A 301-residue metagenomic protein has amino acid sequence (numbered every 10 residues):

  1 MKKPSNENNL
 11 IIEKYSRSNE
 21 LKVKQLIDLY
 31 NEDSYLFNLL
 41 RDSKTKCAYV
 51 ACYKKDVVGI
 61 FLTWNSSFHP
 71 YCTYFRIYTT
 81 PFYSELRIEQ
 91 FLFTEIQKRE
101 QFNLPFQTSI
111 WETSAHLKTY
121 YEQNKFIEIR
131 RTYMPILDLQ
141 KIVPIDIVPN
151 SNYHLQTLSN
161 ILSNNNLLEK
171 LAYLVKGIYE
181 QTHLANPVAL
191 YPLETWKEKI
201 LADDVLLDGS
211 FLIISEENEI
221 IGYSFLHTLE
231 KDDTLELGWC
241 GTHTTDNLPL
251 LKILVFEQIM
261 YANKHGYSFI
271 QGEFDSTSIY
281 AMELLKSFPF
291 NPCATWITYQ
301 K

Functional and structural regions predicted by a protein language model:
M1-K3, P81-S159, Q271-F274, A281-K301: Acyl-donor-binding surface of acyltransferase catalytic domains
N9-L10: Extreme N-terminal starter segment of soluble prokaryotic enzymes
R17-S18, S34-T113, I220-T244: Conserved donor-binding loop and adjoining core beta-sheet/short helix segment in diverse acyl/aminoacyl transferases
L21-L36, N150-L235: Flexible, substrate/cofactor-facing loop regions flanked by secondary structure within enzyme catalytic domains
C52-K54, I214-E216, K301: Active-site beta-strand termini and strand-to-loop segments that position acidic
E95-R99, K199-A202, E257, Y261: A generic secondary-structure signal
I221-Y223, L229-W296: Aromatic (often tryptophan-rich) hydrophobic motifs at membrane interfaces
